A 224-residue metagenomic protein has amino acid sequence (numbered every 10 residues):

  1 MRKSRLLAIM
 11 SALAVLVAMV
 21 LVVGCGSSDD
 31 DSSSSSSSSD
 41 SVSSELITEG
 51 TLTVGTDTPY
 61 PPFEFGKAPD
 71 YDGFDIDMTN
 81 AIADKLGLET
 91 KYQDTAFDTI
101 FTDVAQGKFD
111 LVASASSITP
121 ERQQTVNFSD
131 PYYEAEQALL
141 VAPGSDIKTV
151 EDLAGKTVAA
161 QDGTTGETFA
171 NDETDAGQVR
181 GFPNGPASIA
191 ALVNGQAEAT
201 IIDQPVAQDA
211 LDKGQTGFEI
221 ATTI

Functional and structural regions predicted by a protein language model:
L21-S38: Bacterial lipoprotein signal-peptidase II cleavage site
D40, P120-P131, D175-A176, A210-T223: Ligand-binding "clamshell"
D40-A115: Extracytoplasmic small-molecule ligand-binding "clamshell" domains of the periplasmic binding protein/Venus flytrap
L52-T56, V150-T164, Q178: Short loop->beta-strand "edge-of-pocket" segments that line small-molecule binding or catalytic clefts across diverse
T58, Y133-V141, Q204-Q208, D212-I224: Periplasmic-binding protein-like
G87-E89, A105-S114, K156-T157, V193-V206 (+1 more regions): Alpha-to-beta junction loops
E89-D152: Acidic, polar ligand-binding/catalytic clefts
Y92-T102, S145, D162-T165, R180-N194: Short helix-initiation/N-cap motifs at beta->coil->alpha
